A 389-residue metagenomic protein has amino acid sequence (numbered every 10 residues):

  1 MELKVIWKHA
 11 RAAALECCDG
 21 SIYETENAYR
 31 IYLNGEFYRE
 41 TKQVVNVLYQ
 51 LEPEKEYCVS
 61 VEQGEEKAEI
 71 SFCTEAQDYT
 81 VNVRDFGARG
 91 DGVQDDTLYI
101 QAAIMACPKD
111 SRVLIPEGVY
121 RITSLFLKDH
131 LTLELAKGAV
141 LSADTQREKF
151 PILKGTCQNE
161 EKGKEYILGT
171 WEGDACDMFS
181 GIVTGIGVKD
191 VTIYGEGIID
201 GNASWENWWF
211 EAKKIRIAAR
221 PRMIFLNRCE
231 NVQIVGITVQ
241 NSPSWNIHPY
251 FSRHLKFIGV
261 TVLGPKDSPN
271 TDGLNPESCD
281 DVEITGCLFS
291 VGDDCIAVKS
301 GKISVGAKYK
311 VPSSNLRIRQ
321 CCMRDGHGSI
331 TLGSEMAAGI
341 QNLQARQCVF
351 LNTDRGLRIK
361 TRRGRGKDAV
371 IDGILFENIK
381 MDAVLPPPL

Functional and structural regions predicted by a protein language model:
M1-L389: Extracellular/periplasmic carbohydrate-active domains that bind, remodel, or depolymerize complex polysaccharides
